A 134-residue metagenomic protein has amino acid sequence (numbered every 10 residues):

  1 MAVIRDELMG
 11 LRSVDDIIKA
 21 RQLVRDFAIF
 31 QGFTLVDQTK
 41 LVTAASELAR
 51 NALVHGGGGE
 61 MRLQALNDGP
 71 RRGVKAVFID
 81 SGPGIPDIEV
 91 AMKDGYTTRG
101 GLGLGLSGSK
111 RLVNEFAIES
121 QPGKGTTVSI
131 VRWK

Functional and structural regions predicted by a protein language model:
M1-L8, A49-K134: Conserved beta-strand-loop-beta-strand hairpin that lines the nucleotide-binding pocket of ATP/GTP-utilizing enzymes
M1-T43: Bergerat-fold GHKL ATPase/HATPase_c domain
